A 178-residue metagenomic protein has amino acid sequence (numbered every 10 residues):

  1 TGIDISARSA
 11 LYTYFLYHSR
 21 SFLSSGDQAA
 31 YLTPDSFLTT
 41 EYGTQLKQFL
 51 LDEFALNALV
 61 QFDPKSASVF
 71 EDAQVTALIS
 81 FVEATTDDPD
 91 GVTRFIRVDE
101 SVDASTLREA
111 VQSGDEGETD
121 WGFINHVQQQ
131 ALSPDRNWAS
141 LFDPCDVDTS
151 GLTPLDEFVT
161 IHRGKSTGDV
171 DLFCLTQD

Functional and structural regions predicted by a protein language model:
T1-Q177: Signature of N6-adenine DNA methyltransferases within the class I
